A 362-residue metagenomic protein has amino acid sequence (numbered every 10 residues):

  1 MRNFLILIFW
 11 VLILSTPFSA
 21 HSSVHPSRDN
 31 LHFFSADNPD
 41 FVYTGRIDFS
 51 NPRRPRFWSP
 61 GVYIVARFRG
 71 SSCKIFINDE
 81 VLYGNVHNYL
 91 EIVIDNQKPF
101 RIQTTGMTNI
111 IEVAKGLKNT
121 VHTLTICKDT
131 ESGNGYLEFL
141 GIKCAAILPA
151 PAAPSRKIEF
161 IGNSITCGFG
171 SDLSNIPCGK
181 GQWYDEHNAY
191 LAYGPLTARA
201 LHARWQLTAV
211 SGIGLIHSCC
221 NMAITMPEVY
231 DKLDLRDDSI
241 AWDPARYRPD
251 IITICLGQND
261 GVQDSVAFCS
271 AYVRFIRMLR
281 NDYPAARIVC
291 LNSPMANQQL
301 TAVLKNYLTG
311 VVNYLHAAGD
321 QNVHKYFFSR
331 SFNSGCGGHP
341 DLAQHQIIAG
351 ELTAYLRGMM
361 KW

Functional and structural regions predicted by a protein language model:
R2-W10: Sec-dependent signal peptide recognition, specifically the positively charged N-region followed immediately by
F4, L14, F18-I161, I165-A189: N-terminal secretory targeting modules
P60-V62, D129-G135, I176-S270, M295-T309 (+1 more regions): Conserved SGNH/GDSL esterase-like catalytic core that processes O-acyl groups on lipids and polysaccharides
K157-I161, T166, W205-A209, D250-C255 (+2 more regions): Structural recognition of the beta-strand scaffold that forms the well-ordered cores of secreted hydrolase catalytic
A198, L279-R280, H316: N-terminal cationic-hydrophobic initiation segments that often serve targeting/anchoring roles
Y247, R280-Y283: Short, conserved loop/helix-junction motifs that constitute active-site signature segments in enzyme catalytic cores
Y272, I276, T309-V312: Generic structural signal for well-ordered alpha-helices, preferentially at hydrophobic/aromatic core positions
R287-N292, L300-C336, L342-W362: Extracellular serine-dependent O-acyl
